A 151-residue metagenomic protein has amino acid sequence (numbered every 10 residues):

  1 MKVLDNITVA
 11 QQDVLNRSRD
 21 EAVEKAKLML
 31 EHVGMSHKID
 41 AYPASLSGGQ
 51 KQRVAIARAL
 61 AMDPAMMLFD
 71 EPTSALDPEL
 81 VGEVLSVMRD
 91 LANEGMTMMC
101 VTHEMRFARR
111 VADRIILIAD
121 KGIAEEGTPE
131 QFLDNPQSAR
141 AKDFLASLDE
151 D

Functional and structural regions predicted by a protein language model:
Y42-L46, Q50: Conserved ABC ATPase signature
I56: Hydrophobic anchor residue at the start of the ABC signature
A61-A65: A short, proline-enriched helix->beta-strand linker immediately N-terminal to the Walker B motif in ABC-type P-loop
M67-D70: Catalytic Walker B motif of ABC-type/P-loop ATPase nucleotide-binding domains
A108-R110: A short, surface-exposed alpha-helical micro-motif characterized by mixed small hydrophobic and charged/polar residues
E126-G127: ABC ATPase "signature
